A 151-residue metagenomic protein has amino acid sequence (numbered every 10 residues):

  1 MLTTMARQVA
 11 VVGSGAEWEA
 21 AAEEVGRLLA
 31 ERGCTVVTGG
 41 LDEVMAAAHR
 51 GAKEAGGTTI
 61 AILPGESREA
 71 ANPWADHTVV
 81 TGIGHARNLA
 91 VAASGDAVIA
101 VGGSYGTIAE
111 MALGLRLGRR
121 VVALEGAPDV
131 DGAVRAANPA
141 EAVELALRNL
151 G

Functional and structural regions predicted by a protein language model:
M1-I60: Glycine-rich beta-alpha loop segments
L2, R7, V11-A16, V25 (+1 more regions): C-terminal binding/interaction regions
A16, L41-D42, P64-S67, G126-P128: Short, ordered loop/turn segments at secondary-structure junctions
E24-G26, G51-K53, W74-H77, A112-R116: Short, glycine/charged-enriched secondary-structure capping and boundary segments
A30-T35, K53-T58, L113-L117, E144-G151: Generic secondary-structure signature for well-ordered alpha-helical cores
G39, I62-P64, T81, V101 (+1 more regions): Generic beta-sheet signal
R50-S94: Helix-adjacent hinge/juxtasegments
